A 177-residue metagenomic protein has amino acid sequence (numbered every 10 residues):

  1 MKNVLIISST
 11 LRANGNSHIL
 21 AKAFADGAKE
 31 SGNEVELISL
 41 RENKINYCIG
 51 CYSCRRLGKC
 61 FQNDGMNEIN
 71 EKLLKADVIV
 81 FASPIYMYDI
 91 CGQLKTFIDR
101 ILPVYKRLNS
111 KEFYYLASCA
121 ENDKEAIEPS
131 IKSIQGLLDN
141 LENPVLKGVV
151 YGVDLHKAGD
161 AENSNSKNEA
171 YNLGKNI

Functional and structural regions predicted by a protein language model:
M1-A82, M87-V104, G159-I177: N-terminal beta1-alpha1-beta2 submodule of the flavodoxin-like/Rossmannoid cofactor-binding fold
L5-I7, E36-I38, Y114-A117, G148-V150: Hydrophobic/aromatic beta-strand patches that form the interior of the parallel beta-sheet core in alpha/beta enzyme
R41-N43, C119, G152-L155: Short, solvent-exposed coil/turn elements at secondary-structure transition points
G92-Q93, Y105-G148: Short, glycine-/small-residue-rich phosphate/pyrophosphate-handling segment
I134-K157, A161-S164, E169-N172, N176-I177: A charged, well-structured terminal subsegment
